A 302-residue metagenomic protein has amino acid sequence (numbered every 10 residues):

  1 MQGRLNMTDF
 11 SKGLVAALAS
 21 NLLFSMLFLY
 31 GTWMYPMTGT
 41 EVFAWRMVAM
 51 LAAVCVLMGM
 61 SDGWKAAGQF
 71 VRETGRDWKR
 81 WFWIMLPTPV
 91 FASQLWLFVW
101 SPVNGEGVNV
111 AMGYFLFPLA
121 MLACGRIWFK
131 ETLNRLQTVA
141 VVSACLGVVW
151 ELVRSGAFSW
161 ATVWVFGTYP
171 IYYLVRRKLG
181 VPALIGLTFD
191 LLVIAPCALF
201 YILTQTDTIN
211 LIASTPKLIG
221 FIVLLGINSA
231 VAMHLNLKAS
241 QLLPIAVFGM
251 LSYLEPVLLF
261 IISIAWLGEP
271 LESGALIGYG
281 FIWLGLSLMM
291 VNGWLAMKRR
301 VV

Functional and structural regions predicted by a protein language model:
M1-A19, A52-M85, R135, L192-I222 (+2 more regions): Membrane-interface interhelical linkers
Q2-A44, L97, L146-K178, I219 (+1 more regions): Glycine-/small-residue-enriched transmembrane alpha-helix faces in small-molecule transporters and effluxers
L18-M26, Y30, M85-P102, W164-V175 (+2 more regions): Hydrophobic alpha-helical transmembrane segments of multi-pass membrane transport proteins, especially secondary
P36-E41, W96-G113, H234-L251, P270: Structural motif at transmembrane-helix junctions in multi-pass transporters
M47, S155, Y253-V302: C-terminal-most transmembrane helix of multi-pass membrane proteins
A111-L116, A183-V193, A230-A265: Helix-helix packing/entry segments at the starts of transmembrane helices
L116-L136, V257-L276: C-terminal transmembrane-helix exit sites in multi-pass transporters
L133-L152, V165-G167, A195, G274-G293: Hydrophobic transmembrane alpha-helices of multi-pass small-molecule transport proteins
